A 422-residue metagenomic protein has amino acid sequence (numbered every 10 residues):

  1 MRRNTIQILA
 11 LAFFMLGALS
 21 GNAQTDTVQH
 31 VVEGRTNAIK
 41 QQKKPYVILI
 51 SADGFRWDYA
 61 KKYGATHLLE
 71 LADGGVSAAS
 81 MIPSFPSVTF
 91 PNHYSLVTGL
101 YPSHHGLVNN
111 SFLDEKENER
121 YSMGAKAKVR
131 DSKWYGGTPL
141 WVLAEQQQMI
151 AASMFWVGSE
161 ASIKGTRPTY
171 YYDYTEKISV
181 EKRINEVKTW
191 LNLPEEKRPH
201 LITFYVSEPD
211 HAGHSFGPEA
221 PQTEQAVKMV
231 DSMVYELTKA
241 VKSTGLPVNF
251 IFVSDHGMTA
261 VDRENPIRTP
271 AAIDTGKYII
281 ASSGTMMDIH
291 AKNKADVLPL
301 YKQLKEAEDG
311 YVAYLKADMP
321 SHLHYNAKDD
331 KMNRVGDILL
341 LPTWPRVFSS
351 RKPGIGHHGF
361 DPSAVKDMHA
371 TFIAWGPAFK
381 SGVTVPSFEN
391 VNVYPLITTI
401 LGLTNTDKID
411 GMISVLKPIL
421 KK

Functional and structural regions predicted by a protein language model:
M1-V28: Bacterial Sec-dependent N-terminal signal peptides
T25-K43, W57-Q146, S162: Active-site nucleophile/metal-coordination loop of metallo-enzymes that catalyze phosphate/sulfate and related
D26-T27, S232, S243, T275: Coil residues (strongly favoring Ser/Thr
K43-I48, G74-A78, Q146-A152, E196-I202 (+6 more regions): Loop/turn elements at helix/coil->beta-strand transitions in domains of secreted/extracellular proteins
L49, H67, M229-T269: Metal-dependent active-site segment of extracytoplasmic phospho-/sulfohydrolases and closely related
L100-G217, S349: His/Asp/Glu-rich, glycine-adjacent segments that coordinate divalent cations and/or stabilize oxyanion chemistry on
V180-N192, P209-F250, P299-K302, I397: A long, amphipathic alpha-helix that forms part of the scaffold/cap immediately adjacent to metal-dependent active
G284-T384, F388-L396: Active-site neighborhoods of enzymes that stabilize oxyanions during catalysis
